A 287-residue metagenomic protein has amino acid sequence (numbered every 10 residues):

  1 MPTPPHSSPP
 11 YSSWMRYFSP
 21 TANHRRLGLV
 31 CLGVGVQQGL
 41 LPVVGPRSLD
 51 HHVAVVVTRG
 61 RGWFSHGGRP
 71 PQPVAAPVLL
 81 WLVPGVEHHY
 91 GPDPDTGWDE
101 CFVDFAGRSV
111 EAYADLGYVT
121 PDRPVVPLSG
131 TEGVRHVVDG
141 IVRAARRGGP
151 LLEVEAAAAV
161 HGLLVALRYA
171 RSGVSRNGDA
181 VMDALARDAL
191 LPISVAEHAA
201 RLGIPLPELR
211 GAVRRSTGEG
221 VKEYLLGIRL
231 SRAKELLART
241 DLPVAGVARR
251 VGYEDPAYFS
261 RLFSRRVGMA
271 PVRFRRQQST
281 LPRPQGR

Functional and structural regions predicted by a protein language model:
M1-V30, Q38, V43-G45, R123 (+1 more regions): A short, N-terminal "cap"/entry segment at the start of jelly-roll beta-barrel domains of the cupin/DSBH fold
N23-T120: N-terminal regulatory/effector-sensing and dimerization cores that precede helix-turn-helix DNA-binding domains
H51, V174-M182, L226-L230, K234: Short, leucine-enriched amphipathic alpha-helices that occur as contiguous helical runs
V57, L185-A189, L237: Short helix-to-turn junction characteristic of helix-turn-helix DNA-binding domains, especially the helix
S65, A112-A114, A212, Y224 (+1 more regions): Residues that scaffold the ATP/ADP-binding catalytic core of kinase and kinase-like folds
P77, L209, V213, Y258-F259 (+1 more regions): Short hydrophobic/aromatic patch on the recognition helix
A106-R108, L128-L190, A196-I204, E208: An amphipathic alpha-helical interaction segment
A196, R215-S260, M269-R287: Terminal helix-turn-helix DNA-binding modules in bacterial transcription factors
